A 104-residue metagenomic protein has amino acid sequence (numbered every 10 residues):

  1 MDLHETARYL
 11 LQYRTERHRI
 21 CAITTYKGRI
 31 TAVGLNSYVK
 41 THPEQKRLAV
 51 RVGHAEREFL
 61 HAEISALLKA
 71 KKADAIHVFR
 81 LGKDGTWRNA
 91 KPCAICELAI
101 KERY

Functional and structural regions predicted by a protein language model:
M1-Y104: Zinc-dependent deaminase catalytic domain
